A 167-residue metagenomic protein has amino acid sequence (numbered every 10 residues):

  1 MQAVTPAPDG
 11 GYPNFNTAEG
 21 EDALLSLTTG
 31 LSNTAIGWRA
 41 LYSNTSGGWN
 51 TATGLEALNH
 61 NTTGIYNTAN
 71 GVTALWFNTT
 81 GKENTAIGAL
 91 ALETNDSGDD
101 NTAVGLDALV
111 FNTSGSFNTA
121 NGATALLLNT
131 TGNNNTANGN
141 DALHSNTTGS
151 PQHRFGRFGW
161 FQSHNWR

Functional and structural regions predicted by a protein language model:
M1-R167: Glycine- and small/polar-enriched repetitive beta-structure motifs of secreted/surface proteins
